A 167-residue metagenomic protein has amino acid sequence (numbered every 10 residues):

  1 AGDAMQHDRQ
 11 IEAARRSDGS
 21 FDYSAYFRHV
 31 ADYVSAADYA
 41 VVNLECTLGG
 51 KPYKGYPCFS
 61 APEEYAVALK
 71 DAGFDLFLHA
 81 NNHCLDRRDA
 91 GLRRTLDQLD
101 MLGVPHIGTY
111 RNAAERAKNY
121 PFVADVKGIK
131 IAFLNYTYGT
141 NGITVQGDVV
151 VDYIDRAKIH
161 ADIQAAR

Functional and structural regions predicted by a protein language model:
A1-R167: Acidic, metal/ion-coordinating pockets
